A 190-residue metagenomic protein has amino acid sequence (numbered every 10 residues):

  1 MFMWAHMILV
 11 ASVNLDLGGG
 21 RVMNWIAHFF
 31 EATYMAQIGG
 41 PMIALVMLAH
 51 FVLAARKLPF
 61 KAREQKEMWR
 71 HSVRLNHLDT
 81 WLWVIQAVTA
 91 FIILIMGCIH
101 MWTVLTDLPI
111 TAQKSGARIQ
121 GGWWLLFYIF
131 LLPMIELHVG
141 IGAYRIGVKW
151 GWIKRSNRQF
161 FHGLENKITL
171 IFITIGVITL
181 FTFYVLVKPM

Functional and structural regions predicted by a protein language model:
M1-M190: Membrane-embedded alpha-helical bundles that constitute the cytochrome b-like, heme-associated redox core of multi-pass
